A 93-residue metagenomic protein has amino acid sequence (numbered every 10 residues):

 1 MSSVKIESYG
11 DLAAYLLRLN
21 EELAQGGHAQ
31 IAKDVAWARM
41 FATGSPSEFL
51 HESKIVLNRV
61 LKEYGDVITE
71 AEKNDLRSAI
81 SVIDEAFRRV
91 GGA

Functional and structural regions predicted by a protein language model:
M1-A93: C-terminal-biased regions
